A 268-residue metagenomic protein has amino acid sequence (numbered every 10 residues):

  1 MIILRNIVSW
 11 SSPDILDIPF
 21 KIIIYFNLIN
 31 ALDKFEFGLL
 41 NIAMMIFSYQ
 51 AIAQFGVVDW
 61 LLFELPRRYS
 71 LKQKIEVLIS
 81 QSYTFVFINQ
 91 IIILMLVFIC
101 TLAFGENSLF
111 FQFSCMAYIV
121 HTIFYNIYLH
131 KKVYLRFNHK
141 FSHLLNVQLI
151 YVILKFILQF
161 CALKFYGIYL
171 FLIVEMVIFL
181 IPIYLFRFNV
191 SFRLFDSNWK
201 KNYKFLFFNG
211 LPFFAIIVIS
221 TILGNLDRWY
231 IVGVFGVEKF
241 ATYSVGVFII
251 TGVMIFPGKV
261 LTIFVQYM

Functional and structural regions predicted by a protein language model:
M1-I3, N138, S142-N146, Y169-L170 (+4 more regions): Interhelical loop/hinge segments that connect adjacent transmembrane helices in multipass membrane
I2-D59, K155-F156, F208-E238, F248-I250: Signature of the first transmembrane helix
I3-L4, E64, I123-N146, C161: Membrane-interface junctions at transmembrane-helix termini in multi-pass inner-membrane proteins
R5-D17, I42-A43, A51-L102: Membrane-water interface segments that mark the loop-to-transmembrane alpha-helix transition
W10, D14, N41-M44, S82 (+8 more regions): Residue-level recognition of transmembrane alpha-helices in multi-pass small-molecule transporters/permeases
F26, Q54-S70, G246, I250-M268: Helix-loop junctions and terminal segments of transmembrane helices in multi-pass membrane transport/translocation
N41, Q112-I119, L145-F192, V247-I250: Hydrophobic alpha-helical transmembrane segments
Y49, F87-I91, M95, I99-L102 (+5 more regions): Alpha-helical transmembrane segments of multi-pass membrane proteins
